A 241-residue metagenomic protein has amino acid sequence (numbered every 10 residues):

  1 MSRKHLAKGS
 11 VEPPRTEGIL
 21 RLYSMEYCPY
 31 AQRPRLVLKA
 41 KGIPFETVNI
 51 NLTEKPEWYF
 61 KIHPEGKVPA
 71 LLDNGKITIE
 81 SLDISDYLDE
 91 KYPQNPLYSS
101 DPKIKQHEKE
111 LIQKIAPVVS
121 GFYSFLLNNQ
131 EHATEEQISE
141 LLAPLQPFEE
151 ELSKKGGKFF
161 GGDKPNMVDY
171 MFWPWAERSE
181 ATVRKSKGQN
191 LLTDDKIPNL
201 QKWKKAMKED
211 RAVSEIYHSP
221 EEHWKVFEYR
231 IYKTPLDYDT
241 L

Functional and structural regions predicted by a protein language model:
M1-F160, T234-P235, L241: GST-like domain detector, emphasizing the conserved glutathione-binding G-site in the N-terminal thioredoxin-like
D89-P93, A116, S153, W175-A176 (+3 more regions): Hydrophobic/aromatic-lined pockets within catalytic cores
Y98, N190-L191: Membrane interface segments of multi-pass transport proteins and intramembrane proteases
H107-E110, K114-P117, P144-P147, W173-R178 (+1 more regions): Alpha-helical scaffold segments in carbohydrate-active enzymes
E151-G162, K185-S186, D210-Y217: Surface-exposed helix-capping loop/turn segments at secondary-structure junctions
F160-K187, T193-Q201: GST superfamily/GST-like fold recognition
D194-E222: A contiguous, mid-protein "functional segment" used to position or interact with cofactors/ions or partner subunits
P220-L241: Acidic/histidine-enriched, glycine/proline-rich intrinsically disordered or flexible terminal extensions
